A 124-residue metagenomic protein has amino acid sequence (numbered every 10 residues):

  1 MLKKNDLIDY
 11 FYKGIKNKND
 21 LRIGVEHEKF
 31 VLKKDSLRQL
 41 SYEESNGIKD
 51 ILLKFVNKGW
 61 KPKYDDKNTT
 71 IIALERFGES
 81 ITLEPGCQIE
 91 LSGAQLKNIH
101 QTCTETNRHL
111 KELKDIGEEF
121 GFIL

Functional and structural regions predicted by a protein language model:
M1-L124: Terminal catalytic/cofactor-binding subdomain
